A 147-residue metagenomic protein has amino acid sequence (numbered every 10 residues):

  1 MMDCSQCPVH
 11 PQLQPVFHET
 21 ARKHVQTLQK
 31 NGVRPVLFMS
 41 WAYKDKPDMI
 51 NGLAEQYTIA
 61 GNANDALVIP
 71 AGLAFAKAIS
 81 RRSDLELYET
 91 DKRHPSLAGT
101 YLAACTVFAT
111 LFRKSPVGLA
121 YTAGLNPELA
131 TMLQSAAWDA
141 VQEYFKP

Functional and structural regions predicted by a protein language model:
M1-Y101, C105, A109, P116: Alpha-helical cap/lid subdomain in secreted, periplasmic, or secretory-pathway luminal O-acyl-processing enzymes
H94, A104-P147: Conserved catalytic region of serine esterases and O-acyltransferases that act on ester linkages in lipids
